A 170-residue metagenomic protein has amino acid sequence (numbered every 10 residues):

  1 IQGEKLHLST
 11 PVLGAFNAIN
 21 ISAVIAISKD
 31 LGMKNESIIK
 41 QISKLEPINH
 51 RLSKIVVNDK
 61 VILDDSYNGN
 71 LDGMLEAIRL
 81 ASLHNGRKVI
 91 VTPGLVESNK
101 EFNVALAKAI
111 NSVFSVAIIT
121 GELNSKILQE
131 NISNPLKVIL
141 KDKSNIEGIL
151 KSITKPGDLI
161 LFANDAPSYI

Functional and structural regions predicted by a protein language model:
I1-H7: Acidic-glycine-rich active-site phosphate/pyrophosphate-binding loop
P11-I170: ATP-dependent carboxylate-amine ligase
